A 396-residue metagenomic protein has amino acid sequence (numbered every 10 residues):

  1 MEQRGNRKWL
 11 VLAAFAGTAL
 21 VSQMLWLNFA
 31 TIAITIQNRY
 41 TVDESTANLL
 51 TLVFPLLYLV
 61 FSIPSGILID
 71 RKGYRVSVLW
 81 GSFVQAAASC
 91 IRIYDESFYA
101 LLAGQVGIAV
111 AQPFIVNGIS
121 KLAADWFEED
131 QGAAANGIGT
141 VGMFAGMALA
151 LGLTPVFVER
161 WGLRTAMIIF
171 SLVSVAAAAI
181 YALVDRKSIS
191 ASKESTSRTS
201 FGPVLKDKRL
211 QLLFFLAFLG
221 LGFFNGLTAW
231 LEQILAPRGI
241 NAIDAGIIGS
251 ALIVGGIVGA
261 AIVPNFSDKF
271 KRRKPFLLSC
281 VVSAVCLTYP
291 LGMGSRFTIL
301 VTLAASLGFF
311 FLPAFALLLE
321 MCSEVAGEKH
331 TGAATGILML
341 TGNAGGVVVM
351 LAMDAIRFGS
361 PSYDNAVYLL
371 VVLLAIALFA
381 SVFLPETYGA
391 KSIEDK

Functional and structural regions predicted by a protein language model:
F29-A30, R209-A260: Extracytoplasmic gate region of multi-pass secondary transporters
V60-E96: Conserved MFS/SLC helix-loop-helix module at the cytosolic interface between two early adjacent transmembrane helices
F61-G73, G259-K271, R357: Helix-to-loop junctions at the C-terminal end of transmembrane segments in multipass secondary transporters
R71-G81, D268-V281: Cytoplasmic membrane-interface "Motif A"-like loop-to-helix N-cap segments of 12-TM Major Facilitator Superfamily
G104-G142: Cytoplasmic helix-loop-helix junction between adjacent transmembrane helices in 12-TM secondary transporters
I138-D185: Helix-loop-helix hairpin linking two adjacent transmembrane segments in secondary transporters
R272-L318: C-terminal transmembrane helical hairpin of 12-TM major facilitator-type secondary transporters
S323-S360: A late C-terminal transmembrane helix in Major Facilitator Superfamily
